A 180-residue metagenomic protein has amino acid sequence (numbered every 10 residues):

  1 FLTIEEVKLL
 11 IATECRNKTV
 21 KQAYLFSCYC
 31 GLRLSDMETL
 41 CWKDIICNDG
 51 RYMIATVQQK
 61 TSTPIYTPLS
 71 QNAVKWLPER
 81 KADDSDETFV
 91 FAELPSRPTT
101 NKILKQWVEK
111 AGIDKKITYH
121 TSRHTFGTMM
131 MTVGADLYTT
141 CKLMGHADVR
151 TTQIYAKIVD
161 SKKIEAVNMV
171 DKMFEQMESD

Functional and structural regions predicted by a protein language model:
F1-L34, E38, K60, D83: Basic, Lys/Arg- and aromatic-enriched nucleic-acid-binding interface segment
I4-L9, C30, T39-E79: Conserved tyrosine-mediated DNA breakage-rejoining catalytic core shared by Y-recombinases
K8-A12, P78, A82, L104-E109: Amphipathic, well-packed alpha-helical segments that form the structural scaffold of globular domains
V20-K21, L94-P98, D114-G134: Short basic/aromatic active-site micro-motif
L25, Y29, S35-D36, I103-Q106 (+3 more regions): C-terminal catalytic core of tyrosine-transesterase DNA break-rejoin enzymes
Q58-S62, M144, D148-M169: Catalytic-site neighborhood detector that most strongly recognizes the C-terminal catalytic loop/helix of tyrosine
Q59-P78, D86-Q106: C-terminal catalytic core of Y-nucleophile DNA break-rejoin enzymes
D83, D171-D180: C-terminal secondary-structure termini that scaffold catalytic or DNA-interacting sites
